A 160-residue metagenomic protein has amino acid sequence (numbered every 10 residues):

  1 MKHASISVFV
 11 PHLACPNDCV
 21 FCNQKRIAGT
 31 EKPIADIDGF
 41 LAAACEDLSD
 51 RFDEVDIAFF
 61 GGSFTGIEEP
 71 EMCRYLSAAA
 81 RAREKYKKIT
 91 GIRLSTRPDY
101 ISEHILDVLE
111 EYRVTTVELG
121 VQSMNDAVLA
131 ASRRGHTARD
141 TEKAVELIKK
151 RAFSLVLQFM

Functional and structural regions predicted by a protein language model:
M1-A28, E46-G61, T65, S95-R97 (+1 more regions): N-terminal pre-triad scaffold of radical SAM enzymes
I27-D38, G61-M160: Conserved non-cysteine loop/helix-boundary elements of the Radical SAM core domain that shape
D38-L48: Short microdomains enriched in Cys/His and/or Lys/Arg
